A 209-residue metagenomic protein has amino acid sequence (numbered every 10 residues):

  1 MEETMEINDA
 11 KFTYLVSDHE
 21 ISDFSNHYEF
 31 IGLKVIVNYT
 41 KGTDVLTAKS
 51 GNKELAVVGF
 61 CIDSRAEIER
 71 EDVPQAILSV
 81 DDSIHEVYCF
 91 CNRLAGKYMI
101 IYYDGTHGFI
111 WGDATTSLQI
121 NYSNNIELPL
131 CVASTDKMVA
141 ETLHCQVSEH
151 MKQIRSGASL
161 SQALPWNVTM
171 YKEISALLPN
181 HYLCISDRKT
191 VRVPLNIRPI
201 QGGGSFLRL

Functional and structural regions predicted by a protein language model:
M1-L209: Cysteine-centered catalytic environments shared across enzyme families
